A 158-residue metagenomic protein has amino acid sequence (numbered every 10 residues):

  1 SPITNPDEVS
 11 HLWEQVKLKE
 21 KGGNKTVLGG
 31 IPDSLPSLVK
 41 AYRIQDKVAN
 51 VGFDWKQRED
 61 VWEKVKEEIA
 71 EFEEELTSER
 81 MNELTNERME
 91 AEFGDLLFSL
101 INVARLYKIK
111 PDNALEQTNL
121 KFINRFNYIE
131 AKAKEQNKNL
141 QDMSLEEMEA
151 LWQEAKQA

Functional and structural regions predicted by a protein language model:
S1-F93, F98-A158: Flexible "arm" and connector segments at domain edges
